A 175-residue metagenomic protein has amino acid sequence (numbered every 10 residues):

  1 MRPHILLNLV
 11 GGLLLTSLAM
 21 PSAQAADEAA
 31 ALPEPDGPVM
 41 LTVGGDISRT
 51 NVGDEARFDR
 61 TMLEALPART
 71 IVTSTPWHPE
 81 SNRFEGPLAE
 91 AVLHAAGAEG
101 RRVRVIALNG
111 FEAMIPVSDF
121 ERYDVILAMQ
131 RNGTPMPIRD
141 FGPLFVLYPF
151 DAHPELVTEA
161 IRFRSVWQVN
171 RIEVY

Functional and structural regions predicted by a protein language model:
M1-H4: Positively charged n-region of N-terminal signal peptides that target proteins for export
N8-A19: Bacterial N-terminal signal peptides
Q24-Y175: N-terminal intrinsically disordered, low-complexity segments enriched in P/E/S/T
